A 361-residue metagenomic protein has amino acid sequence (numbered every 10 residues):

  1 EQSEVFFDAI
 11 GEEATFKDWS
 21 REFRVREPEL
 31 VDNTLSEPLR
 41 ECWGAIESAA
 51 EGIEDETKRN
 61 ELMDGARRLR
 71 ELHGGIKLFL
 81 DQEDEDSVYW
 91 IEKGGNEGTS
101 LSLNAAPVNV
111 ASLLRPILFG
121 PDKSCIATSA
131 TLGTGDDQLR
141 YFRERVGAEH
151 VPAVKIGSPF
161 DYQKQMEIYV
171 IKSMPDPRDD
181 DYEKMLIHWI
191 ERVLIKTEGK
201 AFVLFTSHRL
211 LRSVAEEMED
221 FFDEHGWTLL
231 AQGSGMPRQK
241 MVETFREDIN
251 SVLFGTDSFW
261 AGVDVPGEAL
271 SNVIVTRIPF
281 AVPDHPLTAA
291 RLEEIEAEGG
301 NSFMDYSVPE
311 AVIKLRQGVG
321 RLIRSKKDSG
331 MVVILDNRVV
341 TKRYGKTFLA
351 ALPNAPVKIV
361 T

Functional and structural regions predicted by a protein language model:
E1-T361: ASCE RecA-like P-loop NTPase motor cores that couple ATP hydrolysis to mechanical translocation on nucleic acids
